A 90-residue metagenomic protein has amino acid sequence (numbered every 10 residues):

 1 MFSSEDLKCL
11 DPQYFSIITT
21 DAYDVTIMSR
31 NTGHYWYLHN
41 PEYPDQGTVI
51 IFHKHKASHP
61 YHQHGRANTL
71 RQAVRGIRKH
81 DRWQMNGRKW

Functional and structural regions predicted by a protein language model:
M1-G33, S58-H59, G87: Negatively charged, low-complexity tracts enriched in Asp/Glu with abundant Ser/Thr
S3-L7, F52-W90: Mixed-charge, Lys/Arg-enriched low-complexity segments
F15-I17, V25-I27, W36-L38, V49-F52 (+2 more regions): Hydrophobic beta-strand residues in large extracellular and virion-surface proteins
T32-H62: Short aromatic-glycine-(Arg/Gly/Cys) micro-motifs in beta-strand/loop hairpins
